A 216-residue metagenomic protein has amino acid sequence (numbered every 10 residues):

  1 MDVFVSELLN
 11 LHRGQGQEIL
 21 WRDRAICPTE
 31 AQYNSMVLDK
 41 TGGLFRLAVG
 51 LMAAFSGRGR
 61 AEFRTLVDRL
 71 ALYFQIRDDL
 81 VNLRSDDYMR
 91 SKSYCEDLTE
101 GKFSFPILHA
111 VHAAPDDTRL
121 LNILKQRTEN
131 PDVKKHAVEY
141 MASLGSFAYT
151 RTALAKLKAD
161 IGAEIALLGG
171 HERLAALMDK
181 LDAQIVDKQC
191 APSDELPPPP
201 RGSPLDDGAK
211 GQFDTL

Functional and structural regions predicted by a protein language model:
M1-L216: All-alpha prenyltransferase/terpene-synthase fold signal
